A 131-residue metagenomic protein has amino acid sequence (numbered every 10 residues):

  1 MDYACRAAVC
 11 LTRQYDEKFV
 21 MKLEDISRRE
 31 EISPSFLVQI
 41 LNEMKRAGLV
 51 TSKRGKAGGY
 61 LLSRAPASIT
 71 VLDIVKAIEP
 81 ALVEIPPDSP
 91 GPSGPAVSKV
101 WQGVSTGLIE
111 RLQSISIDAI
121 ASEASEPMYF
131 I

Functional and structural regions predicted by a protein language model:
D2-I32: N-terminal helix-turn-helix DNA-binding core of bacterial DNA-binding proteins
A8, L41-N42: Short, hydrophobic-biased segments on the C-terminal half of alpha helices that form "recognition helices"
R28, K45-R46: Alpha-helical residues within the helix-turn-helix
G48-L62: Beta-hairpin "wing" of winged helix-turn-helix
P66-P90: Conserved segment of winged-helix/HTH DNA-binding domains
S89-I131: C-terminal regulatory/oligomerization modules of transcriptional regulators
